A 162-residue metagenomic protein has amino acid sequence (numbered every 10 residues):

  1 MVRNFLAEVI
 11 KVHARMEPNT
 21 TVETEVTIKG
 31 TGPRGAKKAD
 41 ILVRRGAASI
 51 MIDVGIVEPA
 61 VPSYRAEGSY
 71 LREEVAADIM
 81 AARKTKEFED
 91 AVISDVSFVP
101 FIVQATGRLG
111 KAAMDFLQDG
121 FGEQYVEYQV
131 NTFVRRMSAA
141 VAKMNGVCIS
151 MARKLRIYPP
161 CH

Functional and structural regions predicted by a protein language model:
M1-N19: Amphipathic alpha-helical
V12, M16-P18, V26-A39, R45-I50 (+1 more regions): Non-catalytic C-terminal interaction segments of nucleic acid-processing enzymes
